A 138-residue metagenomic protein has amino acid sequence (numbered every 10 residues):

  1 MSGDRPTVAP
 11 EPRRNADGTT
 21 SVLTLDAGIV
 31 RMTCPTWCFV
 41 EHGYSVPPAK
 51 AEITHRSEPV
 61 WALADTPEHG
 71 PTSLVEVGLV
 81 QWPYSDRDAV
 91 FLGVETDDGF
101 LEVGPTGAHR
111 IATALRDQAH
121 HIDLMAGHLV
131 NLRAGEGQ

Functional and structural regions predicted by a protein language model:
M1-Q138: Positively charged, low-complexity terminal tracts and the immediately adjacent first secondary-structure elements
